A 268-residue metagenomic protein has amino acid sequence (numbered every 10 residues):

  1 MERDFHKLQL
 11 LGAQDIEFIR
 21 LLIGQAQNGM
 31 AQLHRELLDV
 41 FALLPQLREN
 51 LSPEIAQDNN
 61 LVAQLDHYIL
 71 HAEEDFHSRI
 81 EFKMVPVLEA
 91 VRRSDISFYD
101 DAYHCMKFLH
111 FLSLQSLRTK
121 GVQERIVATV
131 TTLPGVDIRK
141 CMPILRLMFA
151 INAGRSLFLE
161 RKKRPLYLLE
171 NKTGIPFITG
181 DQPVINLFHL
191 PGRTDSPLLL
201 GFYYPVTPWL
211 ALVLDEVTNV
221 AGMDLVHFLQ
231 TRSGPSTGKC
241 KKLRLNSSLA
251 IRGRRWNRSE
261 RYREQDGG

Functional and structural regions predicted by a protein language model:
E2-G268: Alpha-helical structural context detector biased toward long hydrophobic helices
